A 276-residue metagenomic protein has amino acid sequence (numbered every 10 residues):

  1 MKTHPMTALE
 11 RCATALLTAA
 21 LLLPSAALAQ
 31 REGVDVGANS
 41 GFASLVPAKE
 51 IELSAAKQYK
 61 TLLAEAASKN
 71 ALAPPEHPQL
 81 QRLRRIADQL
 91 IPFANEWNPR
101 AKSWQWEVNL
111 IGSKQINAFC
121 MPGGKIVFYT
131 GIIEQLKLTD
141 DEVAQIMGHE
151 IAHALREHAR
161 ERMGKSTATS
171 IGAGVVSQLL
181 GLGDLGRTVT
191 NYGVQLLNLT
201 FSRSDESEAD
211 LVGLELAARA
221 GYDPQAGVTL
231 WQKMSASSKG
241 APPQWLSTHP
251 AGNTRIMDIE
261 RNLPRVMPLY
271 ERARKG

Functional and structural regions predicted by a protein language model:
K2, L21-G276: A Zn2+-metalloprotease active-site environment signal
K2-L16: Bacterial N-terminal signal peptides that target proteins for export
